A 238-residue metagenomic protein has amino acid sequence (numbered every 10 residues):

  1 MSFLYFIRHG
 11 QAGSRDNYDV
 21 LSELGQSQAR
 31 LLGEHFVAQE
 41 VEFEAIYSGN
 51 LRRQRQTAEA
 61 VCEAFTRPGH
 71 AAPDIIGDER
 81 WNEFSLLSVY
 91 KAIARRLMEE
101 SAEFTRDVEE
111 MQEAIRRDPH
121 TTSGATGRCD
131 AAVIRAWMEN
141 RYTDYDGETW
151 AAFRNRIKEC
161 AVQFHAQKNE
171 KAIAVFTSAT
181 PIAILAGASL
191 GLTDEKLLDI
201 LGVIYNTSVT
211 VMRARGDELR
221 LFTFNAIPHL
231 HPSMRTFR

Functional and structural regions predicted by a protein language model:
M1-Y5: Extreme N-terminal starter segment of soluble prokaryotic enzymes
G10, A179-T180, N225-I227: Active-site metal-binding loops of divalent metal-dependent hydrolases
R15-E23, R238: Short glycine-enriched, charge-decorated loop/helix-capping segments at active-site entrances that position
L21-E34, A38: Short catalytic helix/loop segments, enriched in acidic residues and glycine and frequently bearing histidine
E34-A125: Phosphate-coordination/substrate-recognition cap region in phosphate-metabolizing enzymes
S48-G49, N155, F176-T177: Short beta-strand scaffold positions
F84-R106, E110-Q112, A151, A166-A172 (+1 more regions): Acidic, low-complexity terminal tails and accessory targeting/binding regions of phosphate-metabolizing enzymes
Q112-Q163: Alpha-helix-centered segments that form part of catalytic cores
